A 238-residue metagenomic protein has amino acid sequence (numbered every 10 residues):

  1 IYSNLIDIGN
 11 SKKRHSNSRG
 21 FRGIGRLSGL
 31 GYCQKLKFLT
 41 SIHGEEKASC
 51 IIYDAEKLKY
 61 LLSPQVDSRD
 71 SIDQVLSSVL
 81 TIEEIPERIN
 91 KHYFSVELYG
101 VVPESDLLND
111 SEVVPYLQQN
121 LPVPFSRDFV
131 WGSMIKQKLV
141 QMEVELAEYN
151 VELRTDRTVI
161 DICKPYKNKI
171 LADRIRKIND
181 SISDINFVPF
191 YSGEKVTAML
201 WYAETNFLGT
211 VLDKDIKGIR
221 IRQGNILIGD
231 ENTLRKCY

Functional and structural regions predicted by a protein language model:
I1-R19, G44-C237: Interdomain "switch/hinge" adjacent to the Bergerat
R14-C33: Glycine-rich phosphate-binding loop
K35-L39: Glycine-rich ATP-binding loops of the HATPase_c
